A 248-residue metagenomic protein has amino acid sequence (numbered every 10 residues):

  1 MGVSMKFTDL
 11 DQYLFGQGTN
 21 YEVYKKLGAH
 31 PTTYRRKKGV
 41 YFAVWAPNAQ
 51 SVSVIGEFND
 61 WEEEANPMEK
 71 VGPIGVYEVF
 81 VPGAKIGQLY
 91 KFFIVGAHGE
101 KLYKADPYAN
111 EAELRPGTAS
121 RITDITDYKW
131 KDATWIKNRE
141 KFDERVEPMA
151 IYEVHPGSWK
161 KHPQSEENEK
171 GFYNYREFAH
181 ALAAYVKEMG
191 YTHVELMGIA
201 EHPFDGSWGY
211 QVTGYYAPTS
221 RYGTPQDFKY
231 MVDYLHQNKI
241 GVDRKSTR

Functional and structural regions predicted by a protein language model:
M1-K37, Y41, E69-E153, S158-E167 (+2 more regions): The feature marks proteins involved in alpha-glucan
W45-V52: Short proline/glycine-enriched turn/loop motifs at strand-loop junctions of beta-rich domains
V52-V54, Y90: Short beta-strand elements bearing conserved aromatic residues within extracellular beta-rich modules
E57-E62, A97: Change "in extracellular beta-sheet-rich domains … of secreted and cell-surface proteins" to "in beta-sheet-rich domains
N138-K141, A179-G190, V232: Short amphipathic alpha-helices and their capping/turn segments at secondary-structure boundaries
M149-E153, H193-E195, K239-D243: Structural preference for beta-strand elements that scaffold enzyme active sites
K161-Q164, N168-Y173, A184-K229: Aromatic-lined carbohydrate-binding/catalytic grooves of carbohydrate-active enzymes
S246-T247: Conserved small/polar residues in nucleotide/adenosyl-binding loops
